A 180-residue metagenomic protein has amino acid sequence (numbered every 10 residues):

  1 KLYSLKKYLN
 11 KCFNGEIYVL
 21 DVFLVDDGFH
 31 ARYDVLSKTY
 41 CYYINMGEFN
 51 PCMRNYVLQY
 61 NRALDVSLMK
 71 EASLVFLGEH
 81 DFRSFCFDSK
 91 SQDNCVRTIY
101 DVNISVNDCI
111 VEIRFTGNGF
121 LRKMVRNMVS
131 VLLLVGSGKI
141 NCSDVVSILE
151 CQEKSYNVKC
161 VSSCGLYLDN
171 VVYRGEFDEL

Functional and structural regions predicted by a protein language model:
K1-L180: Structured-RNA-binding interfaces characteristic of tRNA pseudouridine synthases
